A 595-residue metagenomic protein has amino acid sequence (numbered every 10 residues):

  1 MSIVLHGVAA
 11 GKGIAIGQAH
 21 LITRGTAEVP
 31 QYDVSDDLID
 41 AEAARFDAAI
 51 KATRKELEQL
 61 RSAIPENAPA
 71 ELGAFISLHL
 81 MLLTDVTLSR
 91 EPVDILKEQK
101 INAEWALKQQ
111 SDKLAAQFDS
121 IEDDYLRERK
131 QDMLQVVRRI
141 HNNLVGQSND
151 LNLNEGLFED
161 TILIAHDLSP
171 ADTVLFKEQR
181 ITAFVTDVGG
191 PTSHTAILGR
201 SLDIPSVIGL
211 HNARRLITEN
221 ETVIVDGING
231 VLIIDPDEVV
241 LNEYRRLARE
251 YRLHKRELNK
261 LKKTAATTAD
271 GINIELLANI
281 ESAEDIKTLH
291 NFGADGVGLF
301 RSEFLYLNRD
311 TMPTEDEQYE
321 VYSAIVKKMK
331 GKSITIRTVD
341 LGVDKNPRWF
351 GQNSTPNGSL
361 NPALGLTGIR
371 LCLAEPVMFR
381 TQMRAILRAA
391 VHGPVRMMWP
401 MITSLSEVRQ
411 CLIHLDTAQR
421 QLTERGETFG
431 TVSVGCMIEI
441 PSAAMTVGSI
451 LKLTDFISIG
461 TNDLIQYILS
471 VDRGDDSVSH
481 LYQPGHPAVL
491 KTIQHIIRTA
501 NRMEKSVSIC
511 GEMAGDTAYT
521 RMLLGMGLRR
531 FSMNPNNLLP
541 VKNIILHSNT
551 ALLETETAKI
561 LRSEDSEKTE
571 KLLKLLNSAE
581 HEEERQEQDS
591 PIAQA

Functional and structural regions predicted by a protein language model:
M1-K328, I334-L341, L371, E375 (+7 more regions): Non-catalytic, soluble scaffold/interaction modules
K255-A595: Conserved alpha/beta-domain cores
